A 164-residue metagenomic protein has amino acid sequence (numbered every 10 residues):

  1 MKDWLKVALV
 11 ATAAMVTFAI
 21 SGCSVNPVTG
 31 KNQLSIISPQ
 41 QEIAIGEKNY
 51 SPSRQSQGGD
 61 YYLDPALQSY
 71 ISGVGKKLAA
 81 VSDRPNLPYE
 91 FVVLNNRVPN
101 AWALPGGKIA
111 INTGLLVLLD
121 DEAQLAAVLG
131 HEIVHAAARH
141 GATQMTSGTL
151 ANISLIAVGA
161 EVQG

Functional and structural regions predicted by a protein language model:
K2-G164: A Zn2+-metalloprotease active-site environment signal
